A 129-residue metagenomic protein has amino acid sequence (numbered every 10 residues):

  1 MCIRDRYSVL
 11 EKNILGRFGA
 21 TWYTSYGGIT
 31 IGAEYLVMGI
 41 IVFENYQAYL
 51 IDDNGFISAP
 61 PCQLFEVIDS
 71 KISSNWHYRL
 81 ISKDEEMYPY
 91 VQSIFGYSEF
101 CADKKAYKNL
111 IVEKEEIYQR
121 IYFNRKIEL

Functional and structural regions predicted by a protein language model:
M1-I3: Short, small-residue-biased leader/transition segments that mark boundaries at the very start of proteins
R6-I29: Beta-loop motif signature
G28-G39: Conserved beta-strand/loop element in small beta-rich adapter and peptidoglycan-binding domains
E44-L50: Short aromatic-glycine-enriched beta-strand elements
F56-V67: A short macromolecule-binding patch
D69-Y78: Mid-chain, well-packed structural core segment of small domains
Y78-L129: Mixed-charge, low-complexity intrinsically disordered regions
